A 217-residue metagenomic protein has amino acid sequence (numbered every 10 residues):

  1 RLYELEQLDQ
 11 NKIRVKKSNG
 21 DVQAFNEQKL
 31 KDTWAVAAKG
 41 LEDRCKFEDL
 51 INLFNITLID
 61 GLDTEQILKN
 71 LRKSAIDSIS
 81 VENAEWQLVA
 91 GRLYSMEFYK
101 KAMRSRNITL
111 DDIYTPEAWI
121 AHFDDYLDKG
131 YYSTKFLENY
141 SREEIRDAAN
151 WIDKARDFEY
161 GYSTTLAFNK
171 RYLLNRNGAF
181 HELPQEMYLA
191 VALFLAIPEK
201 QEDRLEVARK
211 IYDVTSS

Functional and structural regions predicted by a protein language model:
R1-S217: Extended catalytic cores of very large enzyme megasubunits
